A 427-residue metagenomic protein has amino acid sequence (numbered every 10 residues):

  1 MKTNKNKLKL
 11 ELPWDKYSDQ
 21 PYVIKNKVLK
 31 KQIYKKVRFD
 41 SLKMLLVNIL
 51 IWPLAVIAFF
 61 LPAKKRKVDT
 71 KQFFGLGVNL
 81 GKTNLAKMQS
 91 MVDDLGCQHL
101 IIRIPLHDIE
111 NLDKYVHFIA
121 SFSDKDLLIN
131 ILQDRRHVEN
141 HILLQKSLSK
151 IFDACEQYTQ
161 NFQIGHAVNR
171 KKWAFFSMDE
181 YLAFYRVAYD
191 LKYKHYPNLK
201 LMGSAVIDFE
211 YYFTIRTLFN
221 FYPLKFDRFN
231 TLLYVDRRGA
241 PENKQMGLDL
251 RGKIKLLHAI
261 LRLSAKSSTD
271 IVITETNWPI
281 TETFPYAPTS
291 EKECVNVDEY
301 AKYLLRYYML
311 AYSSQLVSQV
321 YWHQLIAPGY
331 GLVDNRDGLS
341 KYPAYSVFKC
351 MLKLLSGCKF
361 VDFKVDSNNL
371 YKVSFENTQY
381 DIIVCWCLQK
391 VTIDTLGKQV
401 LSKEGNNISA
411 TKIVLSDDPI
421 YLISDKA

Functional and structural regions predicted by a protein language model:
N48, N407-A427: C-terminal beta-strand-rich structural cap/linker in extracellular carbohydrate-active enzymes
Q72-V78, L100-I102, L127-I131, Q160-I164 (+4 more regions): Hydrophobic faces of well-ordered beta-strands that scaffold small-molecule active sites in alpha/beta enzyme cores
F74-I109, D126-L128, Q157: Catalytic domains of carbohydrate-active enzymes, especially glycoside hydrolases
L85-Q89, L112-Y115, N140-F152, D208-L224: Distinct, well-ordered alpha-helical segments
S123-A183, I273: Substrate-binding cleft of extracellular glycoside hydrolase catalytic domains
M178-Y307: Noncatalytic carbohydrate-binding groove/subsite architecture in carbohydrate-active enzymes
E275-K349, K364-S367: Aromatic/acidic polysaccharide-binding cleft in carbohydrate-active enzymes
K364-K398: Carbohydrate-binding surface patches
